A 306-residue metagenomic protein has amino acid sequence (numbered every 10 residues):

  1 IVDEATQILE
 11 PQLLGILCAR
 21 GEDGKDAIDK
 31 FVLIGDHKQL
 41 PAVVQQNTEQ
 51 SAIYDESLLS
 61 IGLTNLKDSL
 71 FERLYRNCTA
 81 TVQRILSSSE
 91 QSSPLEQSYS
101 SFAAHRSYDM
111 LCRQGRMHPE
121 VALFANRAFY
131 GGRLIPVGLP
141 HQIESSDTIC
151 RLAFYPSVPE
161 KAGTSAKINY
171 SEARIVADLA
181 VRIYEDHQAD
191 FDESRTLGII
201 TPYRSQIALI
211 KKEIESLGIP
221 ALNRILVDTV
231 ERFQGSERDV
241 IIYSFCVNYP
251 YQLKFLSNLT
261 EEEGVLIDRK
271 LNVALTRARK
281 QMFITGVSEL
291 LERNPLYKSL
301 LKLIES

Functional and structural regions predicted by a protein language model:
I1-S306: Conserved helicase motor core of SF1/SF2 NTP-dependent helicases
